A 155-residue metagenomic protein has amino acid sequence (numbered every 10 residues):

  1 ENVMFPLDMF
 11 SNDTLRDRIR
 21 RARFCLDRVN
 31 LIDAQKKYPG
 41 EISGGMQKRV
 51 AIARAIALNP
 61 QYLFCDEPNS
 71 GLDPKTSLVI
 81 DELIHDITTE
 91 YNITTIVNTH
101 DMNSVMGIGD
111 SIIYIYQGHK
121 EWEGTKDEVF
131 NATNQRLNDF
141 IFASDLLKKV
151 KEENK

Functional and structural regions predicted by a protein language model:
Y38-I42, M46: Conserved ABC ATPase signature
A57-Q61: A short, proline-enriched helix->beta-strand linker immediately N-terminal to the Walker B motif in ABC-type P-loop
L63-D66: Catalytic Walker B motif of ABC-type/P-loop ATPase nucleotide-binding domains
P74-T76: Helix N-cap at the start of a conserved alpha-helix in ABC-type nucleotide-binding domains
T99-H100: H-loop/switch region of ABC-family ATPase nucleotide-binding domains
F130-K155: C-terminal boundary and immediately downstream tail of ABC-type ATPase nucleotide-binding domains
